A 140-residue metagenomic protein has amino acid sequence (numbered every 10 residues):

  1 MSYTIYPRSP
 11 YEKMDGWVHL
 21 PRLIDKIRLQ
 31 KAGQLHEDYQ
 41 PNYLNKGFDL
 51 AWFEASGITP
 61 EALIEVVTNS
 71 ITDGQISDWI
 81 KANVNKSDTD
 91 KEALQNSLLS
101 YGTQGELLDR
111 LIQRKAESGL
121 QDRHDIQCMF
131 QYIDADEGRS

Functional and structural regions predicted by a protein language model:
S2-Y39, Y101-S140: Polar/charged low-complexity regulatory segments
Y3-E12, E37-D38, A62-E65, I76-N83 (+1 more regions): Charged, low-complexity surface segments at secondary-structure and domain boundaries
W17-L20, K46, P60, D73 (+2 more regions): Alpha-helix initiation and N-capping motif
D25, I58-E61, T89: Generic structural signal for well-ordered, non-membrane alpha-helices
H36-I80: Amphipathic alpha-helical packing elements
G57, D90-K91, G119, R123: Short, highly charged low-complexity linear segments
W79-K115: Long, compositionally biased
